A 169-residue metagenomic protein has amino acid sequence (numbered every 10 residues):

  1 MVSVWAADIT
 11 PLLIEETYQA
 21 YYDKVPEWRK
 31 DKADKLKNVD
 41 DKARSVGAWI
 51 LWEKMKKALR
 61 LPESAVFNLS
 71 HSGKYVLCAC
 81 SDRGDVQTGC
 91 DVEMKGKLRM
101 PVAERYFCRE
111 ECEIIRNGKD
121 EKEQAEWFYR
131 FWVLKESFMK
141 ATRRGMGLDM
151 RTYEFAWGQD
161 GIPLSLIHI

Functional and structural regions predicted by a protein language model:
M1-L166: Core catalytic alpha/beta fold that binds nucleotide/phospho-ligands
